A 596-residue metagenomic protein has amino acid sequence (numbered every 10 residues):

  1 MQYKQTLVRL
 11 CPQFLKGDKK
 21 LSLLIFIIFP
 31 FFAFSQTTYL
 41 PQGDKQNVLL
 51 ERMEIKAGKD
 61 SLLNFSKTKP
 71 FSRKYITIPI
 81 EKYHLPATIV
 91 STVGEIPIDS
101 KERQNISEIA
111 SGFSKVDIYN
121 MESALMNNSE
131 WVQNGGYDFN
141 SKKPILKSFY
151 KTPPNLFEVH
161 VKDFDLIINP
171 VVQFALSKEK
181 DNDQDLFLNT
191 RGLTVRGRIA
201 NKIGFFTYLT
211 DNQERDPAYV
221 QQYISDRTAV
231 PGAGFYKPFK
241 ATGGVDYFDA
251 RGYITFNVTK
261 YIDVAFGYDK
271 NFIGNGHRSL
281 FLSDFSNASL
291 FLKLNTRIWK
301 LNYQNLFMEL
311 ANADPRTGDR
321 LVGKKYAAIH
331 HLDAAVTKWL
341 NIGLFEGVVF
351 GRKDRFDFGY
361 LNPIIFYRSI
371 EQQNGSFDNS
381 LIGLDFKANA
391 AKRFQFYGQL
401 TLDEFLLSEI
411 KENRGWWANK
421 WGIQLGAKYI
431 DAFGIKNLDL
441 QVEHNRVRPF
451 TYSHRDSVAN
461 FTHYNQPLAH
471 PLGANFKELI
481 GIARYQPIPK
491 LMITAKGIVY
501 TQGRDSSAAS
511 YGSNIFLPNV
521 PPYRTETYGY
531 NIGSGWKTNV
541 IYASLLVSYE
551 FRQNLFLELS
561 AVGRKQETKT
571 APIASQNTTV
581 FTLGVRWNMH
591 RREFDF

Functional and structural regions predicted by a protein language model:
M1-K4, P12, S35, R103 (+3 more regions): Intrinsically disordered, low-complexity regions enriched in polar/acidic and amide residues
M1-T38: Bacterial Sec-dependent N-terminal signal peptides
A33, A265-K270, A543-L545: An exposure/low-complexity boundary signal
T37-E54: Short N-terminal segments immediately surrounding and downstream of signal-peptide cleavage
P41-D44, K59-K67, S72-K74, I78-N341 (+9 more regions): Outer-membrane beta-barrel channel domains
L50-M53, I262-D269, Y397, T401 (+1 more regions): Active-site-adjacent bridging/hinge elements
Y247, L340-V348, K353-F596: Exposed, low-structure sequence patches enriched in small/polar residues
